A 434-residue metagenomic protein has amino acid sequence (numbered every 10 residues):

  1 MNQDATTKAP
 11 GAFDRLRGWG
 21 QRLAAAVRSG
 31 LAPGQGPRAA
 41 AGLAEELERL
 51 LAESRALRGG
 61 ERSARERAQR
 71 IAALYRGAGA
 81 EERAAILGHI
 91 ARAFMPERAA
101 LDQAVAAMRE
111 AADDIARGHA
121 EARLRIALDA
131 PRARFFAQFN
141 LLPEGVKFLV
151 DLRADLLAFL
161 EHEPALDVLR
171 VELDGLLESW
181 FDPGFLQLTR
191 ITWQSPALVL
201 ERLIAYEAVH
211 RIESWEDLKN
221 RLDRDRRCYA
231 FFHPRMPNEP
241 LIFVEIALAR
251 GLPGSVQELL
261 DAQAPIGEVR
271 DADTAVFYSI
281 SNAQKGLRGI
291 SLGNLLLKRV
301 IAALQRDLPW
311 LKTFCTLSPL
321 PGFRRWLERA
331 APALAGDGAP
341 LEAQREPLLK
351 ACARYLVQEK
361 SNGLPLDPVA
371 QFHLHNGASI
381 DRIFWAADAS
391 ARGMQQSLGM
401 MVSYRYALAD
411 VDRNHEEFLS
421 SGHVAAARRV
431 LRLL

Functional and structural regions predicted by a protein language model:
M1-L434: Extended, composition-driven regions rather than compact fold-specific motifs
